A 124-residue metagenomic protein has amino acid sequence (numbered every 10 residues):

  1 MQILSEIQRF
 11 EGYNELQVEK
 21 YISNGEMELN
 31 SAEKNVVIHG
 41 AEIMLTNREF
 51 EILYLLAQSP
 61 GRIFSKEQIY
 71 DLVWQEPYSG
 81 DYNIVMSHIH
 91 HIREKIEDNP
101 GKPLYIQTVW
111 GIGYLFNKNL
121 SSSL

Functional and structural regions predicted by a protein language model:
M1-S23, L124: Basic, amphipathic DNA-recognition helix from helix-turn-helix-like DNA-binding domains
R9-G12, L55, E94: Regular, well-ordered alpha-helical segments
E15, L55, Q75, N83 (+2 more regions): Short linear sequence elements within intrinsically disordered, low-complexity coil regions
Y21, E26, G61-R62: A residue-level structural signature of the nucleotidyltransferase/glycosyltransferase Rossmann-like core
Y21, M44-L45, I89, R93-L124: DNA-binding patch around the recognition helix
N24-F50, L115-L124: A structural micro-motif at secondary-structure boundaries
E28, K34, W74, Y105-Q107: N-terminal hydrophobic or amphipathic segments with adjacent small-residue motifs that include Sec signal peptides
N35, G40-N47, E51-H88, I96-P100: Positively charged, aromatic-enriched patches within helix-turn-helix-type DNA-binding elements, predominantly
